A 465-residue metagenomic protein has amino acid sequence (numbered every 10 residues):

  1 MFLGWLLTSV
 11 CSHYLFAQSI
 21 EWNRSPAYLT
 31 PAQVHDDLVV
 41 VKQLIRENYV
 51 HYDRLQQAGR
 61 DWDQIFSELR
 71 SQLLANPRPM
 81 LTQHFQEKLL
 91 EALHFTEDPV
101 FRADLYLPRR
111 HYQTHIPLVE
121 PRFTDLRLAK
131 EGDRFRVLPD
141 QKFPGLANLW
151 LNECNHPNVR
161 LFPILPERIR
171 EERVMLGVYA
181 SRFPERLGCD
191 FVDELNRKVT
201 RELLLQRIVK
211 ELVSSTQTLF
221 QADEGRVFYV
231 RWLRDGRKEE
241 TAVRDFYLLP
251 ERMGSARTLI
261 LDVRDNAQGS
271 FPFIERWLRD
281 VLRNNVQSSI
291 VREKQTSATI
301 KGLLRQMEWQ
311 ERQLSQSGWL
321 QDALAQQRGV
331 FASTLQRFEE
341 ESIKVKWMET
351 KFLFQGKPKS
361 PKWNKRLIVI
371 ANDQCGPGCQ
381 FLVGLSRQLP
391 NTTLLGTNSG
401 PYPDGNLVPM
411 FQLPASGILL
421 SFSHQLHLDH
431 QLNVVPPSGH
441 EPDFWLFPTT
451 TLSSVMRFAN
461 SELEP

Functional and structural regions predicted by a protein language model:
M1-H13: Bacterial N-terminal signal peptides
A17-Q295, K301-L314, R366, N398 (+7 more regions): Flexible, low-complexity junctional segments that flank or bridge functional domains
D235-E240, V345-W347, A371-N372: Short, flexible loop segments at the rims of nucleotide/cofactor-binding pockets, characterized by
I274-P358: A substrate-binding/cap region within the structured catalytic cores of diverse enzymes
W319-E339, H424-W445: Extended, charge-rich low-complexity interaction segments
Q355-I370: Short, conserved helix/loop micro-motifs enriched in His/Cys and acidic residues
R366-Q388, T393-Y402: Extended C-terminal subregions enriched in glycine
W445-T451: Glycine-rich, small/acidic residue-mixed loop/short-helix segments
